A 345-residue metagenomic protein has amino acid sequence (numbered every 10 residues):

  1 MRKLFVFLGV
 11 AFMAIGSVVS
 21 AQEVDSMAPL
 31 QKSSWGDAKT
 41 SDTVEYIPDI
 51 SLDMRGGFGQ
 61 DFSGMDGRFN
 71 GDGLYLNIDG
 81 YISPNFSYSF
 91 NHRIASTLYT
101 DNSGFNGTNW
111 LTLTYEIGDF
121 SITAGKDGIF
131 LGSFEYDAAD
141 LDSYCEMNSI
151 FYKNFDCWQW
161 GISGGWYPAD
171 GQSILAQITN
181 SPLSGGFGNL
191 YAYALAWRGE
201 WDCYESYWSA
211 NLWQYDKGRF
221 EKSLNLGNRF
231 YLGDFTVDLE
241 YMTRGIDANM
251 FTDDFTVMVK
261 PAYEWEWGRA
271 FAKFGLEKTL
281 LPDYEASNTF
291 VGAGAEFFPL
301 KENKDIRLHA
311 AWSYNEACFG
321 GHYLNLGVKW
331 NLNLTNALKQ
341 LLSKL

Functional and structural regions predicted by a protein language model:
M1-L4: Positively charged n-region of N-terminal signal peptides that target proteins for export
L8-G16: Bacterial N-terminal signal peptides
I15, S87-Y88, R93-I94, F155-D156 (+1 more regions): A structural preference for long, well-packed, hydrophobic secondary-structure segments
S20-I122, G164-Q172, H309-S313, H322-L345: Beta-barrel outer-membrane channel/assembly domains of diderm bacteria
E23-M27, S51-S63, Y99-D101, S121-R198 (+4 more regions): Surface-exposed coil loops of outer-membrane beta-barrel proteins
V24, I47, R55-M65, T100-D101 (+2 more regions): Outer-membrane beta-barrel pore domains
D53, N70-L74, N106-W110, C157-G161 (+5 more regions): Transmembrane beta-barrel architecture of outer-membrane proteins
F105, S181-G185, G292-G294: Short, electropositive alpha-helical surface patch
